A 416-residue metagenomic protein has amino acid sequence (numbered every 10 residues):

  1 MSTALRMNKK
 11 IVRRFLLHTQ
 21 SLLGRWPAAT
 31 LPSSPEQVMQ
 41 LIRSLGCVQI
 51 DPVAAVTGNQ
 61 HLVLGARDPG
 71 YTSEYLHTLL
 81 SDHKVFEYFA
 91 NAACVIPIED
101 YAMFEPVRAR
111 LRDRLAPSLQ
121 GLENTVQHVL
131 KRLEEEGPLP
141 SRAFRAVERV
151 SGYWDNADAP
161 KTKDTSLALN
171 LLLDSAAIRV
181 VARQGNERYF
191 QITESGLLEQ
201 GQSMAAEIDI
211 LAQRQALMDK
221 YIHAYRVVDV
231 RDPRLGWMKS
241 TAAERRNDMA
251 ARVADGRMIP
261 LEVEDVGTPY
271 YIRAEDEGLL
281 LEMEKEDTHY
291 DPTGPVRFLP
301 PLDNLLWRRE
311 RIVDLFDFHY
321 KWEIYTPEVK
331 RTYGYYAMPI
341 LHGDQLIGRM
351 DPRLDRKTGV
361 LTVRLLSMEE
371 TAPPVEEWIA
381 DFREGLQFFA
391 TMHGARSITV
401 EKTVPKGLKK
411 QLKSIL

Functional and structural regions predicted by a protein language model:
M1-L416: Long, charged, low-complexity, helical-prone intrinsically disordered regions
